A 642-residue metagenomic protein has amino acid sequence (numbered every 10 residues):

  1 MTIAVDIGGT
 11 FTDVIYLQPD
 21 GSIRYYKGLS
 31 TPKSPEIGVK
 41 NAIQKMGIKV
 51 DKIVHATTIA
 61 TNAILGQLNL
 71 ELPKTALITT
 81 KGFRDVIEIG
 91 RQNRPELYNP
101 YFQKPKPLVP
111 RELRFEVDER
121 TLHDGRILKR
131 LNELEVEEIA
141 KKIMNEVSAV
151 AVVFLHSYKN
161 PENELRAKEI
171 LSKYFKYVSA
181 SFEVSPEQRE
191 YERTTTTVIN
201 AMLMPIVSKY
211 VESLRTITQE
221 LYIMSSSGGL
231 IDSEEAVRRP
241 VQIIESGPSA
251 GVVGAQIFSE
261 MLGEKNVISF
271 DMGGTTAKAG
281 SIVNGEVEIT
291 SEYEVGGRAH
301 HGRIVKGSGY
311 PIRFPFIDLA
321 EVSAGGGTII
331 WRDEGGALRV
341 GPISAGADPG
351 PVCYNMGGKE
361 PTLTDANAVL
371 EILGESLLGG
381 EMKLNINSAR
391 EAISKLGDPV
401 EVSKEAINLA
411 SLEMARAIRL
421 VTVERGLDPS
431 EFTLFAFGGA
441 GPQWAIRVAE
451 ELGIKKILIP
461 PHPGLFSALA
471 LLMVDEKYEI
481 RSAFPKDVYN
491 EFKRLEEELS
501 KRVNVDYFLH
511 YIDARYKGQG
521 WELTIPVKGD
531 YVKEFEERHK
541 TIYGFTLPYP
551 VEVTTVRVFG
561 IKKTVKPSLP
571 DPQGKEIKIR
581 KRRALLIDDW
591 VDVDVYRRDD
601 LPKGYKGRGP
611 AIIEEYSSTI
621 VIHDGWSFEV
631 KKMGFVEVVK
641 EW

Functional and structural regions predicted by a protein language model:
M1-K74, E133-A151, L165-V184, E212 (+10 more regions): N-terminal glycine/serine-rich phosphate-binding loop of ATP-dependent small-molecule kinases, especially carbohydrate
D6-G9, T57-I59, P248, F270-T276 (+3 more regions): A short acidic Gly-Thr/Ser loop motif
D13-I15, Y25, L29-P32, K49-D51 (+5 more regions): Conserved phosphate-binding loops in N-terminal lobes of ATP-dependent enzymes of the actin/Hsp70/sugar-kinase
V14, Y25-T31, A76-I78, G82 (+3 more regions): Glycine-rich phosphate-binding loop of actin/hexokinase-like ATP-binding domains
K49-T57, T75-I78, V147-H156, Y177-A180 (+7 more regions): Short glycine-rich phosphate-binding loop at a beta-alpha junction
E138-K142, E264, G274, I282 (+9 more regions): C-terminal, non-catalytic interaction/recognition modules in large multi-subunit enzymes and RNPs
F154-T197, V558-P572, E637-V639: Terminal amphipathic helices with adjacent charged low-complexity linkers/tails
Y210-I217, L221-I223, A250-L262, E405-S430: Phosphate/ATP-binding catalytic cores across multiple sugar-kinase/actin-like superfamilies, primarily ASKHA
